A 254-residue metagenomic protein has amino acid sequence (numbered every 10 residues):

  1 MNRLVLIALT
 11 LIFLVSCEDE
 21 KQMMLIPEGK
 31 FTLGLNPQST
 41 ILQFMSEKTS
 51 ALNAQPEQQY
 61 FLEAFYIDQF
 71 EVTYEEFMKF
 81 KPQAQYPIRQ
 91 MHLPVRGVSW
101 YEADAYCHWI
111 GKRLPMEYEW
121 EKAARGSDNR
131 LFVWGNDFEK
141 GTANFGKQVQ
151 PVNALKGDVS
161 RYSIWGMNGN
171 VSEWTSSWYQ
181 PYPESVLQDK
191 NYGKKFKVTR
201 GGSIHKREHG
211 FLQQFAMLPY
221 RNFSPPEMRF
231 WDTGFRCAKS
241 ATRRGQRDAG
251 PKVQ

Functional and structural regions predicted by a protein language model:
N2-I7: Sec-dependent signal peptide recognition, specifically the positively charged N-region followed immediately by
V15-S16: C-terminal motif of bacterial Sec signal peptides marking the signal peptidase cleavage site
D19-Y86, S99, G169: A short glycine-rich, aromatic-capped structural motif
Q22, G245-Q254: Sec-dependent signal peptide cleavage junction
I26, T32, P37-Q38, Y86-N222 (+3 more regions): Functional-site microenvironments in short loops/helix caps that host divalent-cation chemistry
F230-R247: Short, structured beta-strand segments at or near domain termini in extracellular proteins/domains
